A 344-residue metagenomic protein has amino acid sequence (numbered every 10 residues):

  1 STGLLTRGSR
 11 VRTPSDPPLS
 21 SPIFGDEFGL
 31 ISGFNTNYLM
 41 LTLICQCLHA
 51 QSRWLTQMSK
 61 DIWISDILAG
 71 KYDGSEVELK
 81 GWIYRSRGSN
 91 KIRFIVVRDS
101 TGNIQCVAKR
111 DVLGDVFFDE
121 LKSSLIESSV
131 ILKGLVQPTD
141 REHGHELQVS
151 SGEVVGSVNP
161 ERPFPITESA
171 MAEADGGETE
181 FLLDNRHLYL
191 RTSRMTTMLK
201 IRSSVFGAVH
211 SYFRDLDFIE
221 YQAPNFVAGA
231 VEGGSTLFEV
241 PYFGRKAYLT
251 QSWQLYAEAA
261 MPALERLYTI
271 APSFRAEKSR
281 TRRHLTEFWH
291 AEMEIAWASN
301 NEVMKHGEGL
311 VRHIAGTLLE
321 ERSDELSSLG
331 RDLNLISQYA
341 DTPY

Functional and structural regions predicted by a protein language model:
L4, G8, E27-G29: Short N-terminal alpha-helical targeting/association segments
T13, I23-F24, V96, W289: Exposed, low-complexity/repetitive linear segments and helix-based recognition motifs, biased toward charged/polar
P18-P22, D26, G33: Intrinsically disordered, low-complexity segments enriched in serine/proline and basic residues
G25-E27, T36, A50: Short hydrophobic alpha-helical segments enriched in small aliphatic residues
C45-C47: Cysteine-centered motifs
S52-Y344: Class II aminoacyl-tRNA synthetase catalytic cores and aaRS-like
